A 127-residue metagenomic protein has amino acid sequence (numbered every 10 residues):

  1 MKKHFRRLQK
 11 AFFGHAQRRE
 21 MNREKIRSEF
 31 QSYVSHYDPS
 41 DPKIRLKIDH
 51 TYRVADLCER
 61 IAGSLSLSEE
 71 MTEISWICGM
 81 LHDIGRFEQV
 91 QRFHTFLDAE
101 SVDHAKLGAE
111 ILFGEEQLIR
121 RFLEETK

Functional and structural regions predicted by a protein language model:
H4: Cationic, low-complexity basic patches in intrinsically disordered or flexible, solvent-exposed regions
L8, F12, R18-E24, P42-E69 (+3 more regions): Divalent metal-dependent phosphate-bond-processing catalytic cores, especially two-metal-ion Mg2+/Mn2+ enzymes that act
Q9, A16-Q17, V34, T126: Prokaryotic Sec-type signal peptides and long signal-anchor helices with extended Leu/Ile/Val-rich h-regions
E20, E24-S32, S40, R120-E124: Polar/charged alpha-helical tracts
R27-R53, G85-D98: Active-site flanking loop/helix segments enriched in acidic
F30, C58-I61, G108, L112: Hydrophobic alpha-helical packing residues
L67-K127: Divalent metal-dependent catalytic cores for phosphoryl transfer on phosphate-bearing substrates
